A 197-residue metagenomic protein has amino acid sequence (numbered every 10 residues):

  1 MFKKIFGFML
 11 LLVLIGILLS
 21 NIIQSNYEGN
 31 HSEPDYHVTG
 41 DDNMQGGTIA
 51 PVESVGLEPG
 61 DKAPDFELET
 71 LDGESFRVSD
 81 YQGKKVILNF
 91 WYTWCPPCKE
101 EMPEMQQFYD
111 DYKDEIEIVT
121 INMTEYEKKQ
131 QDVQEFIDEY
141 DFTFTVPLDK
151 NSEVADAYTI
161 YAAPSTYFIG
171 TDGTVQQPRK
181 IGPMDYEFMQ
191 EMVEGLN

Functional and structural regions predicted by a protein language model:
M1-K62: N-terminal targeting signals for export/organelle localization
L57-G60, D65-V86: A short beta-strand-turn-helix
L71-G73, T93, M123-Y126, D149-N151 (+1 more regions): Solvent-exposed coil/turn segments that connect beta secondary-structure elements in extracytoplasmic/periplasmic
F76-K99, I118-V119: Short active-site neighborhood of thiol/selenol oxidoreductases, capturing the structured segment around
Q82-K84, D114, F142-T143, I160: Active-site acidic short loop of glycosyltransferases
K99-Y140, K150-A157: Structural microenvironment flanking redox-active thiols in thiol-disulfide oxidoreductases
E135-T143, L148-N197: Thiol/disulfide oxidoreductase modules built on the thioredoxin-like
